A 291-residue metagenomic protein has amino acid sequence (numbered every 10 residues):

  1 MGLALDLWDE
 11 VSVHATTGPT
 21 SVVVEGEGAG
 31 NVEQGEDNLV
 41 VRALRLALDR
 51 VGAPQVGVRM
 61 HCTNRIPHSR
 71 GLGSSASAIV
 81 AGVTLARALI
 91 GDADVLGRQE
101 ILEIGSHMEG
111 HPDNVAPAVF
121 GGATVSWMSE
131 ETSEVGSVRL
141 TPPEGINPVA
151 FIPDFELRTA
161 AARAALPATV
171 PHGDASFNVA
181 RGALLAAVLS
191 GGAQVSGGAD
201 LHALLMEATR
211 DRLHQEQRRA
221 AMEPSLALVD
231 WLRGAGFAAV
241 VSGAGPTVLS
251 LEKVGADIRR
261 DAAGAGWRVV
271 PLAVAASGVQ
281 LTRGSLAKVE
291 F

Functional and structural regions predicted by a protein language model:
M1-R70, A88-D94, D261, L272-F291: ATP-binding N-lobe of GHMP and related small-molecule kinases
R70-R98, V119-G121: DPxDG-like acidic metal-binding loop motif
G91-L96, T132-E134, G191-D200: Intrinsically disordered, low-complexity terminal tails and inter-domain linkers enriched for S/T/G/P/D/E
L96-N147, L226, L232, A239-V241 (+2 more regions): Alpha/beta catalytic cores of group-transfer enzymes, especially the acyltransferase/condensing modules of polyketide
M128, P153, S250-V254: Short beta-strand-to-loop capping motifs
A150-A220: Active-site rim beta-loop-alpha module in soluble metabolic enzymes
L189-F291: Glycine-rich, charge-dense phosphate/pyrophosphate-binding loop(s) and the adjacent flexible "lid"/catalytic subdomain
